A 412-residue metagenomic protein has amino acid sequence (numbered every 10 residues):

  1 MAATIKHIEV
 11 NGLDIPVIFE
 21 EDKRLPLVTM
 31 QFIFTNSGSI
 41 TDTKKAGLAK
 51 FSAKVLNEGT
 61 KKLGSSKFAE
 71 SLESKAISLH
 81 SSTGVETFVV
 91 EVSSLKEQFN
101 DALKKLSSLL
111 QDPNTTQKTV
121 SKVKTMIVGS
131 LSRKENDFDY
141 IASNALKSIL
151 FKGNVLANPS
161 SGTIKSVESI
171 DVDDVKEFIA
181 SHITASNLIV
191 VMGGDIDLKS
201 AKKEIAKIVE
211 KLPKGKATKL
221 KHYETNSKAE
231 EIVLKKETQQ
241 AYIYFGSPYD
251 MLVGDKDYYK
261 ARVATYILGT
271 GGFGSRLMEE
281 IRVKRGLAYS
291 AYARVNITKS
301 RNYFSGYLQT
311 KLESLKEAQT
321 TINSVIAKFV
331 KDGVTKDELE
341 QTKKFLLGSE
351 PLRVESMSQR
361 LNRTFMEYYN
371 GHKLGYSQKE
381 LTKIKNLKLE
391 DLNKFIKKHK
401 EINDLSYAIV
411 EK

Functional and structural regions predicted by a protein language model:
A2-V28: N- or domain-start disorder-to-order transition segments that initiate the globular core
E20, L25-K54, S65-Q111, Y140-K165 (+6 more regions): M16 family metallopeptidases and their MPP-like homologs
D22-P26, Q31-N36, A217-G274: His/Glu-based metal-binding/catalytic segments typifying zinc-dependent metallopeptidases
S82-E86, V120-S121, T225: Short, glycine-/polar-rich solvent-exposed loops and beta-turns at beta-strand/coil boundaries
S93-E97, N114, S130-K134: Charged, solvent-exposed helices and adjacent loops that form client-binding or oligomerization surfaces
L110-K118: Short, polar/flexible loop-turn hinges at active-site or ligand-entry regions and domain interfaces
K152, L156-S160, K165, A185 (+1 more regions): An aromatic/glycine/proline-enriched structural segment found at the starts of mature extracellular/organellar domains
